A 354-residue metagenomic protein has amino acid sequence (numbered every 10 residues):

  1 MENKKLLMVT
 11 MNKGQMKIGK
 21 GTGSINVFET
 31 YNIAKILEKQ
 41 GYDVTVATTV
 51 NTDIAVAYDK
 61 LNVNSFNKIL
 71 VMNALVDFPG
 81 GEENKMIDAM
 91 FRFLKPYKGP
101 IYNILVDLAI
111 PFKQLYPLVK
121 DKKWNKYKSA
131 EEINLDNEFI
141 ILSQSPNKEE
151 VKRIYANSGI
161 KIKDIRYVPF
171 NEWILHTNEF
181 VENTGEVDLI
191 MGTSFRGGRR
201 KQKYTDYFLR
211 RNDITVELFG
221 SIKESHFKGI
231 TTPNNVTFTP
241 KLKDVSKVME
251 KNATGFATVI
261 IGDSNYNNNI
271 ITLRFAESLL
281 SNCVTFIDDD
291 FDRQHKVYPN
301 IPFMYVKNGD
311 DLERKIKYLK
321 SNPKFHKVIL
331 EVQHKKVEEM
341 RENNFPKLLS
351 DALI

Functional and structural regions predicted by a protein language model:
E2-N3, L7-Q40, V46-V56, N73-R92 (+2 more regions): Nucleotide-sugar donor-binding catalytic core of glycosyltransferases
V56-N64, Y318-L319: Short amphipathic alpha-helix with an adjacent loop that forms part of the alpha/beta core around
L61-L70, G255-F256: Short acidic/histidine-rich motifs immediately flanking catalytic phosphotransfer sites in two-component signaling
K98-Y102: Short beta-strand/loop segments at the ligand-binding rim of alpha/beta enzyme cores
P302-G309, Y318-P323: Conserved acidic donor-binding segment of nucleotide-sugar-dependent glycosyltransferases
K320-L353: A charged, aromatic-enriched C-terminal amphipathic alpha-helix characteristic of glycosyltransferases across folds
